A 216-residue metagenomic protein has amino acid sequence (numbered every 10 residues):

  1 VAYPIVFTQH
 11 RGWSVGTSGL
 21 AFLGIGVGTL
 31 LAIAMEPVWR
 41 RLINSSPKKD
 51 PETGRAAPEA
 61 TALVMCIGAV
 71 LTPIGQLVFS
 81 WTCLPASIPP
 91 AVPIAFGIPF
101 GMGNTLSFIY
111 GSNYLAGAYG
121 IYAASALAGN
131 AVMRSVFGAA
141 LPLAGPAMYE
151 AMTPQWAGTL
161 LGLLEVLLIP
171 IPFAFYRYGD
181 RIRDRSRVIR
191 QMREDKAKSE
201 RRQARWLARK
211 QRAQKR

Functional and structural regions predicted by a protein language model:
V1-V27, I33, T105-N113: Extracytoplasmic gate region of multi-pass secondary transporters
F7-T8, R40, C83, A147-M152: Interfacial helix-cap and linker-helix signal at transmembrane-aqueous boundaries of multi-pass secondary transporters
S18-P51, G68-G75: Transmembrane alpha-helices of Major Facilitator/SLC transporters
G24, G129-M133, L164: Hydrophobic alpha-helical segments of secondary membrane carriers
P37-P58, E150-R216: Intracellular terminal tails of multi-pass secondary transporters
D50-Y110: C-terminal transmembrane helical hairpin of 12-TM major facilitator-type secondary transporters
G101-P154: A late C-terminal transmembrane helix in Major Facilitator Superfamily
